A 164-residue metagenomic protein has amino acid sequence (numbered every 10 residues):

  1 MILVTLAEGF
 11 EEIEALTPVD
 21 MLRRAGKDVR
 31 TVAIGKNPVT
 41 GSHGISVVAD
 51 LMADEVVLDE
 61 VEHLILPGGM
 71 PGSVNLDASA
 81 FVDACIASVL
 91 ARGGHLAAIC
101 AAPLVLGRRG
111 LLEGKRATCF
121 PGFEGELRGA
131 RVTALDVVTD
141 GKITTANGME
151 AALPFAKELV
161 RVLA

Functional and structural regions predicted by a protein language model:
M1-T5, G9-F10, M21-I34, S46 (+1 more regions): Active-site-adjacent pocket-lining segments in enzyme domains
T17-V19: Histidine-anchored nucleotide/phosphate-binding helix
S42: Acidic/histidine-rich helix-loop elements that form or flank divalent-metal/phosphate-binding sites at the catalytic
